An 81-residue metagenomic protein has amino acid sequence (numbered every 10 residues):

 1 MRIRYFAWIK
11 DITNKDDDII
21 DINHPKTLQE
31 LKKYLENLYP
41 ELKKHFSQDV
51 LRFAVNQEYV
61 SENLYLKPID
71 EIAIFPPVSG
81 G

Functional and structural regions predicted by a protein language model:
M1-S79: Ubiquitin-like/PB1-type beta-grasp interaction modules and other compact soluble beta-rich domains
